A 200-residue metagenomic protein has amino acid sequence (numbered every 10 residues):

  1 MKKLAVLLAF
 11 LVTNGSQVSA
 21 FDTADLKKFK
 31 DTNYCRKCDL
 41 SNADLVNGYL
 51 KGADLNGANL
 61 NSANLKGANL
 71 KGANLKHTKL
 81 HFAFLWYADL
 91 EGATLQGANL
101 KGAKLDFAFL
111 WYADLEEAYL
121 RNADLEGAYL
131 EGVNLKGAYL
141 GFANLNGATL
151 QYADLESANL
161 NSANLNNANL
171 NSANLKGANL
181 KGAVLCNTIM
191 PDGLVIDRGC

Functional and structural regions predicted by a protein language model:
L4-T13: Sec-dependent N-terminal signal peptides
S16-A20: Sec/Tat signal peptide C-region and signal peptidase I cleavage site
F21-C200: Tandem repeat scaffolds
